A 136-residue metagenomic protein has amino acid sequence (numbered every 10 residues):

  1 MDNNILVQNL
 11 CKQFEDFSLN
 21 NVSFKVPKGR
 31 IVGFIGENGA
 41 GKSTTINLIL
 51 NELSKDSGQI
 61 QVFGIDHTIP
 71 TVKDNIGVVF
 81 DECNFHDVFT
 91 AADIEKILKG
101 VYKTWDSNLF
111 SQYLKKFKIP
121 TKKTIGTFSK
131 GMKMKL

Functional and structural regions predicted by a protein language model:
V7-L10, F17-P27, G58: Conserved beta-strand
Q13-F14, V62, Y102: Conserved A-loop
V32-F34, I46: Short hydrophobic beta-strand immediately N-terminal to the Walker A/P-loop
G33, I76-D81: ABC nucleotide-binding domain signature
E37-G41: Walker A (P-loop) phosphate-binding loop of ABC-type ATPase nucleotide-binding domains
L50: Helix-to-loop junction immediately C-terminal to a conserved catalytic motif
G58-V72: Conserved ABC transporter NBD signature motif
D81-L136: ABC-family P-loop ATPase nucleotide-binding domains
